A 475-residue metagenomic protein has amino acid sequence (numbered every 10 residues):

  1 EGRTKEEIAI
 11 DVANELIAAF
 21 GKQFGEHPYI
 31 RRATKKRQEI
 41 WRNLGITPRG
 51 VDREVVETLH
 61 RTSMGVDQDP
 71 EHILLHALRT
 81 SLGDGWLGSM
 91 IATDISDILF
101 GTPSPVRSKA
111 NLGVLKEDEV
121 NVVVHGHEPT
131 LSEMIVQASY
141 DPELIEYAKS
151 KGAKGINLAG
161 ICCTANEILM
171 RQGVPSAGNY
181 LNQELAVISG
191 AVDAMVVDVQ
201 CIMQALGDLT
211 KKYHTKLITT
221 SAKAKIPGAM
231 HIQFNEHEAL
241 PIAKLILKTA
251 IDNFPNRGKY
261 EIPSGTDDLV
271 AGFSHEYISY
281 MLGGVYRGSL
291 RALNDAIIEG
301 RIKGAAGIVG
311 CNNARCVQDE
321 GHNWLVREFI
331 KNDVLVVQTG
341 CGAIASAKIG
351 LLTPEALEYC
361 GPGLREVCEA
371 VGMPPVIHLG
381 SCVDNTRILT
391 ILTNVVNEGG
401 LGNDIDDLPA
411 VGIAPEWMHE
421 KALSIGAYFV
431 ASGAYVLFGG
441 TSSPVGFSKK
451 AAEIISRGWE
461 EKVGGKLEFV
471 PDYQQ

Functional and structural regions predicted by a protein language model:
E1-Q475: Anaerobic metallocofactor- and corrinoid-dependent redox/one-carbon enzyme cores, especially those from methanogenesis
